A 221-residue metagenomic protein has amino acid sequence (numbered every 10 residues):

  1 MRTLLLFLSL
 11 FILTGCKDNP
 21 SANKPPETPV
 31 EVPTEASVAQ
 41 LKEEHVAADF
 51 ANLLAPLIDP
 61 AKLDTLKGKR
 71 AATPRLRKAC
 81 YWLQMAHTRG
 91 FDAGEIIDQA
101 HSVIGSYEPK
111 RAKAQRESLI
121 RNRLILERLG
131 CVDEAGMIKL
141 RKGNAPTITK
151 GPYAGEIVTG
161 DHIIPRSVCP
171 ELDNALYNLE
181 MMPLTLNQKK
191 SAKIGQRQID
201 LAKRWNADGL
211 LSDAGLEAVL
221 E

Functional and structural regions predicted by a protein language model:
M1-L4: Positively charged n-region of N-terminal signal peptides that target proteins for export
T14-G15: C-terminal motif of bacterial Sec signal peptides marking the signal peptidase cleavage site
D18: Short, conserved catalytic or interaction motifs in soluble domains
K24-L129: A boundary/linker detector
F91-Y177, L184-W205: Betabetaalpha-Me/HNH-type nuclease active-site subdomain
D208-E221: Short Fe-S-cluster ligation motifs
